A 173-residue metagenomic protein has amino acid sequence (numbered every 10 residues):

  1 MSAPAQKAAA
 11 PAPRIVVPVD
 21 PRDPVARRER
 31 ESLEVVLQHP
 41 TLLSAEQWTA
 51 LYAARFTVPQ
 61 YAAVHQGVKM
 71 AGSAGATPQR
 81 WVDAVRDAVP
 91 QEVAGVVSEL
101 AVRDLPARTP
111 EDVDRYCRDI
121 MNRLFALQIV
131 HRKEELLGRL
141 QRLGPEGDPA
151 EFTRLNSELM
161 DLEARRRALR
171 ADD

Functional and structural regions predicted by a protein language model:
M1-G75, V97, V102-R103, E134 (+1 more regions): Non-catalytic protein-protein interaction segments used by genome-maintenance enzymes to assemble and couple activities
Q66-D173: Bacterial replisome coupling helices
